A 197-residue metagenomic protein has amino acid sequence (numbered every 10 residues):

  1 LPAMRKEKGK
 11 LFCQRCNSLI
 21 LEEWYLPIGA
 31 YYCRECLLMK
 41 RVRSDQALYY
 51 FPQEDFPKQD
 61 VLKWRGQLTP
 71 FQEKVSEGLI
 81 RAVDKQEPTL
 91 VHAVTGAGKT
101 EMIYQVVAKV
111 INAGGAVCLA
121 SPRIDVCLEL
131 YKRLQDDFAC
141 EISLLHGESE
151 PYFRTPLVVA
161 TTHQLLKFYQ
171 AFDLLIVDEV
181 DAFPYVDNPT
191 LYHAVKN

Functional and structural regions predicted by a protein language model:
P2-D55: Interdomain "pre-motor" coupling segment immediately N-terminal to P-loop NTPase/helicase cores
P52-W64: Conserved adenine-nucleotide phosphate-binding loops and their immediately adjacent elements
W64-E87: N-terminal pre-P-loop "Q-motif" helix
D84-A108: Walker A/P-loop
G115-R123: Conserved RecA-like ASCE P-loop NTPase motor core of nucleic-acid helicases/translocases
R123-V126, P151, L165, A182-F183: Residues immediately C-terminal
R133-Y169: Inter-Walker segment of RecA-like/P-loop motor cores
H163-N197: SF2 helicase catalytic motif II
